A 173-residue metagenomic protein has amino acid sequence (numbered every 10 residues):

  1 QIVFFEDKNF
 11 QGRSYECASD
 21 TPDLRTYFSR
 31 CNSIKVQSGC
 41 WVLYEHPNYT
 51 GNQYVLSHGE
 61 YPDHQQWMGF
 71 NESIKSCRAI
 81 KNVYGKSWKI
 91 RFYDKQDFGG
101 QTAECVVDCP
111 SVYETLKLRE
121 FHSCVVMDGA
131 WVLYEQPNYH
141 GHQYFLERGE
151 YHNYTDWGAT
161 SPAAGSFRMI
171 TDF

Functional and structural regions predicted by a protein language model:
Q1-F173: Compact beta-sheet-dominated domain cores in extracellular/mature segments
